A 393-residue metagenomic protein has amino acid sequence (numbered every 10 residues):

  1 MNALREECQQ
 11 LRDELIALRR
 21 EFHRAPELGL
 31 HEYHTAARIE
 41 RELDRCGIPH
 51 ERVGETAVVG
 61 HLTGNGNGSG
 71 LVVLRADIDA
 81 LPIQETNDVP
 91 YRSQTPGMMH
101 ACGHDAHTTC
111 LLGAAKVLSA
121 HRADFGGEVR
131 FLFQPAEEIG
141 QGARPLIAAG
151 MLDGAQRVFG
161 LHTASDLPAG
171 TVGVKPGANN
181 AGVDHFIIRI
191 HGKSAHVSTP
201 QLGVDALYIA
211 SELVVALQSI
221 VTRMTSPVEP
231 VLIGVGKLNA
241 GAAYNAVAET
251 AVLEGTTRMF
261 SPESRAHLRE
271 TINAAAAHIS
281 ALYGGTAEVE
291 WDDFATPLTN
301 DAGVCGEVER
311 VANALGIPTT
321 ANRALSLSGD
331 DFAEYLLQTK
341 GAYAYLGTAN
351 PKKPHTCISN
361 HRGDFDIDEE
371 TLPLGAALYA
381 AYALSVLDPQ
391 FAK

Functional and structural regions predicted by a protein language model:
N2-H100, D105, T109-F125: Acidic/His- and Gly-rich active-site-bordering loop/insert found across diverse amide/peptide-bond hydrolases
L11-L18, H31, T35-E42, G70 (+17 more regions): General structural feature for long, well-ordered alpha-helical segments within catalytic domains of soluble enzymes
F22, G60, L74, H104 (+8 more regions): Divalent metal-coordination and catalytic microenvironments
E27, D77-D79, A136-E138, A164 (+3 more regions): Active-site beta-loop-alpha junctions enriched in small/polar residues
V73-R75, Q84, F186, Y343-A349: Non-cysteine beta-strand/loop elements that form the S-adenosyl-L-methionine
L81-I83, N87-M99, D105-A106, L111 (+3 more regions): Histidine/acidic-residue-rich, glycine-tolerant segments that coordinate divalent metal ions
S211-K393: Metal-dependent amide/peptide-bond hydrolase catalytic core, centered on the "pita-bread" metallohydrolase fold
